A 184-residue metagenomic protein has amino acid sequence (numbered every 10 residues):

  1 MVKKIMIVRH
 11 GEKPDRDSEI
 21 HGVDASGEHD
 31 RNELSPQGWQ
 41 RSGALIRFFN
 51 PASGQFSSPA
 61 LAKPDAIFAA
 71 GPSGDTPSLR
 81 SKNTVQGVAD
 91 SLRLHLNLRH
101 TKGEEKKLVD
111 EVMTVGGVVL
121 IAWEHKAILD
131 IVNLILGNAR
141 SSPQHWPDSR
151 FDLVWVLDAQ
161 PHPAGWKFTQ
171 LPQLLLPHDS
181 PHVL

Functional and structural regions predicted by a protein language model:
M1-G116, A127-L184: Active-site-proximal alpha-helix that buttresses catalytic centers in soluble enzyme cores
E124: Short loop/turn segments immediately following the C-termini of beta-strands
